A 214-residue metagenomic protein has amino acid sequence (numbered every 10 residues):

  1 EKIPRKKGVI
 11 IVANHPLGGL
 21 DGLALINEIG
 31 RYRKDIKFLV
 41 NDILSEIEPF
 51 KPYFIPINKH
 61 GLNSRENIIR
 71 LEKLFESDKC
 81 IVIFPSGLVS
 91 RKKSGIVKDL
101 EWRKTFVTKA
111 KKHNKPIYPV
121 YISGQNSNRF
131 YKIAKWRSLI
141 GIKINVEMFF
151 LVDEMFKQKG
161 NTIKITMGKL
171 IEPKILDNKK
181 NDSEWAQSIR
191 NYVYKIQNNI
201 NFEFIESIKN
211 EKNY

Functional and structural regions predicted by a protein language model:
E1, V40-I43, R65-K73: Short, charged beta->alpha transition segments
E1-V9: A short, well-structured juxtamembrane/interface segment
R5, E46, P56-I57, K157 (+2 more regions): Generic structural "secondary-structure junction" signal
R5-K6, I47, K92, N128: Short secondary-structure boundary/hinge segments and terminal tails
V9-N63: Catalytic core of membrane glycerolipid acyltransferases/transacylases, capturing the structured, soluble-facing
G61-R65, D99-L100: A conditional alpha-helix N-cap/helix-loop micro-motif detector
I69-Y214: Non-catalytic C-terminal accessory region of glycerolipid acyltransferases and related lyso-lipid remodeling enzymes
